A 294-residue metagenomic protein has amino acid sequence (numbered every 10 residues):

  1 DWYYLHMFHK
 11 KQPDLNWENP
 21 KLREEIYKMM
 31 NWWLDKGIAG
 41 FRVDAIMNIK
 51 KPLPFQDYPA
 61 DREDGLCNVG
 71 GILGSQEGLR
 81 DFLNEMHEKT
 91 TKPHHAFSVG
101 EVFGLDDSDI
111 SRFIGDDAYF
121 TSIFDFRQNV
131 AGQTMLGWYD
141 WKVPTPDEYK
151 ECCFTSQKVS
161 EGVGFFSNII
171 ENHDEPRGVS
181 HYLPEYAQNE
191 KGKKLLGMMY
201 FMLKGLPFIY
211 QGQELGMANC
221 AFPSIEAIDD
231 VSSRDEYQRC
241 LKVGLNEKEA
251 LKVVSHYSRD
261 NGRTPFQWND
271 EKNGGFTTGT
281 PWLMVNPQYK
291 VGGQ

Functional and structural regions predicted by a protein language model:
D1-Q294: Active-site and adjacent substrate-binding regions of carbohydrate-active enzymes
